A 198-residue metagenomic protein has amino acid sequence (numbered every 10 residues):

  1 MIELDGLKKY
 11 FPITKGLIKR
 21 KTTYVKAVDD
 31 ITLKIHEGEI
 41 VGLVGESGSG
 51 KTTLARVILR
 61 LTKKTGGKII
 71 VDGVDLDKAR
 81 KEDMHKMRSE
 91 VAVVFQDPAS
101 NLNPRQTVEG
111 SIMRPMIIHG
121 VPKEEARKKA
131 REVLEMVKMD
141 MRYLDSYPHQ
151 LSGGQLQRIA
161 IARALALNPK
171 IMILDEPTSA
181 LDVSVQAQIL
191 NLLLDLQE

Functional and structural regions predicted by a protein language model:
I18-K21, L76-A92, I118, K123: ABC ATPase NBD coupling module
V44-E46: The feature captures the beta-strand-to-loop junction immediately N-terminal to the Walker
L59: Helix-to-loop junction immediately C-terminal to a conserved catalytic motif
D75, E124-R142, L193-D195: Conserved ABC ATPase "signature" region
Y147-L151, Q155: Conserved ABC ATPase signature
I161, I189: Hydrophobic anchor residue at the start of the ABC signature
N168: Conserved catalytic motifs of ABC-family nucleotide-binding domains
